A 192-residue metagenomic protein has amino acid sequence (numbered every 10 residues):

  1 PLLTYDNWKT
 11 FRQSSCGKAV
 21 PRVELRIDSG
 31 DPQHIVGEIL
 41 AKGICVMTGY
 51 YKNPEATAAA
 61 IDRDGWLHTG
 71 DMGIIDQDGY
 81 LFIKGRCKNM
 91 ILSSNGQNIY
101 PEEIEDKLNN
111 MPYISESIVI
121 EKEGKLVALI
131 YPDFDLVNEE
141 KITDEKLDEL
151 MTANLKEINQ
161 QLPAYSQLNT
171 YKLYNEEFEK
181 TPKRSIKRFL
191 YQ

Functional and structural regions predicted by a protein language model:
P1-N7, V20-V23, E123-K125: Conserved A3 ("GATE") glycine/threonine-rich loop of ANL adenylate-forming enzymes
P1-Q13, G30, N53-A56, F134: Active-site loops of AMP-binding adenylate-forming
A19, Q33-H34, E38-S93: Conserved ATP-binding/catalytic segment of the ANL
D28, M72, Q77, N110-F134: C-terminal boundary motif of the adenylate-forming
I35, D76, F82, I99 (+2 more regions): Generic structural signal for well-ordered beta-strand positions
V46, Y80-N109, L136-K146, L162-L168: Adenylate-forming
E116, G124, K156-Q192: Conserved C-terminal "lid"/linker of ANL adenylate-forming enzymes
